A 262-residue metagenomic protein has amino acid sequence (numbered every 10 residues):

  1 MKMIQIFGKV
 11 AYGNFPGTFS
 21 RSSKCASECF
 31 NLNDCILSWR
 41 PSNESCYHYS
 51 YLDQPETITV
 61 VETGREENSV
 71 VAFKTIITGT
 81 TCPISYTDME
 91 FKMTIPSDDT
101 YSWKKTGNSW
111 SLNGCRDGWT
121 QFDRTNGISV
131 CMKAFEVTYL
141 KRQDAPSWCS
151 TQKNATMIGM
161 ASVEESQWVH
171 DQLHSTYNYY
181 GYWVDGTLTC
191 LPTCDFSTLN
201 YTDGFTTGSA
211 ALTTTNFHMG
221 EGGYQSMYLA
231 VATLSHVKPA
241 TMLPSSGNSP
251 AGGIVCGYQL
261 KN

Functional and structural regions predicted by a protein language model:
M1-N108, E136-V137, S166, H170-Y179 (+4 more regions): Extracellular disulfide-rich cysteine clusters
C25, C29, A145-S150, V184 (+1 more regions): Core motif of extracellular immunoglobulin-like domains
R40, A155-A161, N178-G186: Surface-exposed patches in mature extracellular/periplasmic domains of secreted proteins
S109-A145, S150-A161: Extracellular adhesion/carbohydrate-recognition regions
A134-F135, M160-V163, D185-T189, A232-L234 (+1 more regions): Active-site-proximal beta-strand/loop segments in catalytic clefts of secreted hydrolases
Y180-M227: Surface-exposed ligand-recognition segments of extracellular binding domains, strongest in the long/variable loop
G223-K238, S245-S246: C-terminal, surface-exposed recognition/capping segments
